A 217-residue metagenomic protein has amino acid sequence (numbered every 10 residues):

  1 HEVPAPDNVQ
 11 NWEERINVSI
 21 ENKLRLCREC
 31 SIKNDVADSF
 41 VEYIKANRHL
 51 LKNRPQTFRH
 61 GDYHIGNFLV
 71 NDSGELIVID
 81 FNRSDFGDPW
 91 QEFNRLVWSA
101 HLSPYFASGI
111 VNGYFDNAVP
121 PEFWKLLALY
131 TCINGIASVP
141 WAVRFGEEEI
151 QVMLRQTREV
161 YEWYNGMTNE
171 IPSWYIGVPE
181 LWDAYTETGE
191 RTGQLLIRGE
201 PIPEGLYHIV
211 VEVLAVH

Functional and structural regions predicted by a protein language model:
E2-G61, N112, T157-E159, W163-E170 (+1 more regions): An alpha-helical support segment within catalytic cores of ATP-dependent transferases
I44-F93: Active-site acidic catalytic loop and adjacent metal/ATP-binding pocket of ATP-dependent phosphoryl transfer enzymes
P89-V119, C132-E148, T157-V160: Active-site activation/catalytic loop segments of kinase-like enzymes and analogous catalytic loops in related
F93, V213-V216: Short, conserved beta-strand element in jelly-roll/cupin
E122-L126: Residue-level signature of transmembrane alpha-helical entry/exit and packing/kink sites in multi-pass membrane
S138-I176, G189: Helical subdomain adjoining the active site within ATP-dependent kinase catalytic cores
G177-E212: Acidic, metal-coordinating catalytic segment for phosphate/diphosphate chemistry, firing primarily on the Nudix
